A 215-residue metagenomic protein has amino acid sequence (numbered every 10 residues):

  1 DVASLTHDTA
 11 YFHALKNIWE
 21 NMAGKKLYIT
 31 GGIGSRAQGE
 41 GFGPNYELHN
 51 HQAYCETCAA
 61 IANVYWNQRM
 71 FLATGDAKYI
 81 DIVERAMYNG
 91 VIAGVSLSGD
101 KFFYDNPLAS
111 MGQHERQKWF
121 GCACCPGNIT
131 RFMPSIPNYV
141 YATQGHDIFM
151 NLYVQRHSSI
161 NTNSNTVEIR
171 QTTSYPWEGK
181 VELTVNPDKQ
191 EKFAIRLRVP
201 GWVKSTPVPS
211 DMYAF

Functional and structural regions predicted by a protein language model:
D1-F215: Glycan-recognition and catalytic cores of secretory/periplasmic carbohydrate-active enzymes
